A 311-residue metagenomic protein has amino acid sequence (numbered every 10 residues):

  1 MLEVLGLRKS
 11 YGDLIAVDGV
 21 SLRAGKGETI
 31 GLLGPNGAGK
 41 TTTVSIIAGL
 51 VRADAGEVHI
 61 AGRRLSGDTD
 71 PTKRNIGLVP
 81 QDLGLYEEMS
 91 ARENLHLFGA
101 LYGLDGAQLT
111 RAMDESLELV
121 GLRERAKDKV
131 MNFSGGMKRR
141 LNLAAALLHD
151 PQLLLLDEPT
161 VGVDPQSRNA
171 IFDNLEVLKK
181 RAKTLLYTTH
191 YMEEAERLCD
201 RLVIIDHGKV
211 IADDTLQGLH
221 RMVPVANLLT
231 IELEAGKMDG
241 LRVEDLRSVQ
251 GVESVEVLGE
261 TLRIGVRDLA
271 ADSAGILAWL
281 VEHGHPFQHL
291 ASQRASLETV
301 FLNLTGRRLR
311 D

Functional and structural regions predicted by a protein language model:
G56-G67, P71-T72: Conserved ABC transporter NBD signature motif
H96, A100, A107-R125: Conserved ABC ATPase "signature" region
L143: Hydrophobic anchor residue at the start of the ABC signature
D150: Conserved catalytic motifs of ABC-family nucleotide-binding domains
L154-D157: Catalytic Walker B motif of ABC-type/P-loop ATPase nucleotide-binding domains
F172-R267: ABC transporter nucleotide-binding domain
